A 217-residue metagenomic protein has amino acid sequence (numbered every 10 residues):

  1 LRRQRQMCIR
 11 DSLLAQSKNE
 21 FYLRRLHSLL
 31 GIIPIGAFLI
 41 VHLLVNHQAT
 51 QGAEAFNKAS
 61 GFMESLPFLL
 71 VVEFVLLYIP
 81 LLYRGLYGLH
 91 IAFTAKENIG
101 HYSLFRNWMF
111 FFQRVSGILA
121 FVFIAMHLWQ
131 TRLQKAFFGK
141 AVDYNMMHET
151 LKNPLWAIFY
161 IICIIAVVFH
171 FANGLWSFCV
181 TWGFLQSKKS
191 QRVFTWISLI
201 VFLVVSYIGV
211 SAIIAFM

Functional and structural regions predicted by a protein language model:
L1-I9: Single conserved hydrophobic/aromatic residue that forms the stacking wall/gate of nucleotide- or nucleobase-binding
K18-G36, N107-I118, R192-F202: Alpha-helical transmembrane segments and their helix-start/interface "positive-inside/aromatic belt" motifs in integral
L43, R114-K140: Transmembrane alpha-helix/helix-exit interface in multi-pass inner-membrane proteins
Q51-P67, N145-M147: Perimembrane loop-to-helix junctions flanking transmembrane segments
Y83-Y102: Membrane-helix interface/capping segments
L133-N153: Membrane-interface interhelical connector segments
S177-L203: Interfacial loop-to-transmembrane junctions
I208-M217: Juxtamembrane boundary at the C-terminal end of a transmembrane helix
